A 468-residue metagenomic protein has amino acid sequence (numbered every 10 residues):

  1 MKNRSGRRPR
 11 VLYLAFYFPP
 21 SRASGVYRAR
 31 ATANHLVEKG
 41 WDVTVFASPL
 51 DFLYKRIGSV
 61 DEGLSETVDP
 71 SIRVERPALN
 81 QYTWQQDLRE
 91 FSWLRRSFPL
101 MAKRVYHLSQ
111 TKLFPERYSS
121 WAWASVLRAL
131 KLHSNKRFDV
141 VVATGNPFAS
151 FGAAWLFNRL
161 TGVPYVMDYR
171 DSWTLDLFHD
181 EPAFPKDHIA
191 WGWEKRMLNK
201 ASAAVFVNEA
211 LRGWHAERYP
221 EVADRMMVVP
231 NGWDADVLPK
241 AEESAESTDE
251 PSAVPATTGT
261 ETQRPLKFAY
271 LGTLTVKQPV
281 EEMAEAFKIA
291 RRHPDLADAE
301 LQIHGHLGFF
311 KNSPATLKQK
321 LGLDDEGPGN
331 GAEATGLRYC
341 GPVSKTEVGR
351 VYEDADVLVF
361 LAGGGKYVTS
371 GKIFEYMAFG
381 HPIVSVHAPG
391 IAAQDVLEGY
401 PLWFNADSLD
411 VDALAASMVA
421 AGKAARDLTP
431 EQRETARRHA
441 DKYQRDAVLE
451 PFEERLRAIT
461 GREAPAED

Functional and structural regions predicted by a protein language model:
A31, V126-L130, A149-G152, L156-L160 (+1 more regions): Membrane-proximal helix-turn-helix segments that form the acceptor-binding/catalytic region of lipid-linked
A47-S120, L132: A conserved catalytic-core segment of Leloir-type glycosyltransferases
S202, A334, Y352-Y367: Acidic donor-binding loop of glycosyltransferase active sites
A210, G232: Carbohydrate-associated surface elements
S252-Q278, A284-F287, Q302: Conserved donor-binding/catalytic core segment of Leloir-type glycosyltransferases
P294, G305-L307, K311-E347: Nucleotide-activated donor-binding/catalytic signature segment of Leloir-type glycosyltransferases, i.e., the conserved
A388-A420: Change "using UDP/GDP/dTDP sugars" to "using nucleotide sugars
L409-A413, R426-R457: A charged, aromatic-enriched C-terminal amphipathic alpha-helix characteristic of glycosyltransferases across folds
